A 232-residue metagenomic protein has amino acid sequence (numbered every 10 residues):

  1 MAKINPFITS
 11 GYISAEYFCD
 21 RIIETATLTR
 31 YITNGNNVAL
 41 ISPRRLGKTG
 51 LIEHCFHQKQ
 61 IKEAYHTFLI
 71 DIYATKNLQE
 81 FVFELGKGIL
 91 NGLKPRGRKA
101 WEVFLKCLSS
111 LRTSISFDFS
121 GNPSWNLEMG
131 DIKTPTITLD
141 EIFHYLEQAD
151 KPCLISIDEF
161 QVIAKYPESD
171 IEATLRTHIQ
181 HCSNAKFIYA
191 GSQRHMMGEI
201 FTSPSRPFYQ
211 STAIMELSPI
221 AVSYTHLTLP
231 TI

Functional and structural regions predicted by a protein language model:
M1-G35: A short, basic N-terminal segment
V38: Conserved beta-strand position immediately N-terminal to the Walker
S42-L46, G50-L154: P-loop NTPase nucleotide-binding core
E63-H66, S183, Q210-A213: Short glycine-/polar-rich loops that comprise or flank the Walker A/P-loop and associated switch/sensor motifs
E128-Q193, T202: Conserved Walker B catalytic segment
H195-S211: Short regulatory helix/loop adjacent to the ATP-binding pocket of P-loop NTPases
A213-V222: Conserved AAA+ ATPase "SRH/arginine-finger" region at the nucleotide-binding site
T225-I232: Conserved small/polar residues in nucleotide/adenosyl-binding loops
